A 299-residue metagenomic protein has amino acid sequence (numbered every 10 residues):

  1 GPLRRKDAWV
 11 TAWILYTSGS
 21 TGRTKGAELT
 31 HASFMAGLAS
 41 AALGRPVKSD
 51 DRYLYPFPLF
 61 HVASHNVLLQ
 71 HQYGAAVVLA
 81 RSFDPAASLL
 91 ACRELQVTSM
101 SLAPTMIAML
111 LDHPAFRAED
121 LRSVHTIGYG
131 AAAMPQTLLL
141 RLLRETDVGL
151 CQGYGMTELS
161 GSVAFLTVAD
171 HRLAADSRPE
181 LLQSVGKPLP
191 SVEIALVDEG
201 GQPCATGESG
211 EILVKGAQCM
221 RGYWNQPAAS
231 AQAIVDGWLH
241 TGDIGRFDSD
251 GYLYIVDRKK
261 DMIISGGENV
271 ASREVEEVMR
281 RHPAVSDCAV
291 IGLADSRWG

Functional and structural regions predicted by a protein language model:
G1-Y16, R23, P46-R52, P190 (+1 more regions): Conserved pre-ATP/AMP-binding loop-to-beta segment of ANL
T11, T17-S20, Y53, L59 (+6 more regions): Conserved S/T- and glycine-rich ATP-binding loop of Class I adenylate-forming
A12-A39: Conserved AMP-binding A3 loop
M35-R52, F60-S99, H113: Conserved AMP-binding/adenylation subdomain of ANL enzymes
Q72, V97-L102, L111-E180, E193: Gly/Ser/Thr-rich phosphate-binding loop
C92, M100, G216, R221-G222 (+2 more regions): AMP-binding/adenylate-forming catalytic core of the ANL superfamily
A131, G155, G186, D243 (+1 more regions): Active-site glycine-centered loops adjacent to acidic/histidine catalytic or metal-binding residues that shape
K187-S191, E199-Q232, E268-V270: Conserved ATP/PPi-binding loop(s) of AMP-dependent carboxylate-activating enzymes
